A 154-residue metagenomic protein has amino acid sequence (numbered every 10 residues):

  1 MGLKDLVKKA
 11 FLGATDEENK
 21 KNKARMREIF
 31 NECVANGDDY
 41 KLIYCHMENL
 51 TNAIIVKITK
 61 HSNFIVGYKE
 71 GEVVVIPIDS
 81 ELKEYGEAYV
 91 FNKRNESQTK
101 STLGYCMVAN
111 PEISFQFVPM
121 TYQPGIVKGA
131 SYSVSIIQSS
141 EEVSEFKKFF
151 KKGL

Functional and structural regions predicted by a protein language model:
M1-G2, I78, S144: Coil-to-alpha-helix initiation sites in intrinsically disordered, low-complexity, charged segments
G2-V66: Anionic N-terminal interaction surfaces
M26-C33, E145-L154: Generic hydrophobic, helix-prone segments enriched in Leu/Val/Ile
G37-D38, M47, G71, G86 (+1 more regions): Intrinsic disorder/low-complexity signal
L50, R94-E96, M120, S139: Generic structural motif
A53-S114, G129-S131, S135, F149-L154: Phosphoinositide-binding peripheral membrane targeting modules
S114-S144: Canonical phosphoinositide-binding patch of PH/PH-like domains
